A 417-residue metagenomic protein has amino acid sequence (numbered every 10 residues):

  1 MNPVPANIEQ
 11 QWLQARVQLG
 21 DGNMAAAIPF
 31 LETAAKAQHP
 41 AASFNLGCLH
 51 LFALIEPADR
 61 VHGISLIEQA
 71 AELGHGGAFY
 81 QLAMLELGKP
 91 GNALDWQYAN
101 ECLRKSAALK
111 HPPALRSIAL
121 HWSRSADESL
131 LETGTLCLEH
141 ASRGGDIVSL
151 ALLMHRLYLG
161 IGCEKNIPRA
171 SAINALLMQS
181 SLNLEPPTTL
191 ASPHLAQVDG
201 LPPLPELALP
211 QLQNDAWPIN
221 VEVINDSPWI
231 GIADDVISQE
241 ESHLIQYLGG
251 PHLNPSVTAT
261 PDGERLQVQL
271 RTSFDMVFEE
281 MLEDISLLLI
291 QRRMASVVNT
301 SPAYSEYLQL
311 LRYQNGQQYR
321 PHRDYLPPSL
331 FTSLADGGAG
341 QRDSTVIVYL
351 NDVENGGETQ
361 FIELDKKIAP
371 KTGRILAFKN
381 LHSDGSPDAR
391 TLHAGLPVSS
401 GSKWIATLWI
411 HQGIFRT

Functional and structural regions predicted by a protein language model:
N2, C48, Q81, S117 (+5 more regions): Fe(II)/2-oxoglutarate oxygenase catalytic core
A6, N23, A37-P40, F52-L54 (+9 more regions): Short helix-capping/linker turns of helical repeat alpha-solenoids
A6-A37, C48-F52: Alpha-helical segment of the N-proximal tetratricopeptide repeat
G20-P29, E56-L66, N92-C102, E128-C137 (+1 more regions): Structural signature of tandem alpha-helical TPR/SEL1-like repeats, specifically the intra-repeat loop/turn
T33-A34, Q69-A70, K105-S106, L138-A141 (+1 more regions): Canonical positions in the second alpha-helix
